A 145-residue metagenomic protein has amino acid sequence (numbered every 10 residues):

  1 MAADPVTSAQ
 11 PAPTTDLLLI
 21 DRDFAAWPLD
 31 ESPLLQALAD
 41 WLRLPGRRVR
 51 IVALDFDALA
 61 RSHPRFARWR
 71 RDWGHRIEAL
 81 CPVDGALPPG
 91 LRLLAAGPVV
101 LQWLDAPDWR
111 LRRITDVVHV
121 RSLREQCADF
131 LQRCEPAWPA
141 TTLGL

Functional and structural regions predicted by a protein language model:
M1-D16, R22-L145: PLD/PLD-like phosphodiesterase catalytic module centered on the HKD motif
